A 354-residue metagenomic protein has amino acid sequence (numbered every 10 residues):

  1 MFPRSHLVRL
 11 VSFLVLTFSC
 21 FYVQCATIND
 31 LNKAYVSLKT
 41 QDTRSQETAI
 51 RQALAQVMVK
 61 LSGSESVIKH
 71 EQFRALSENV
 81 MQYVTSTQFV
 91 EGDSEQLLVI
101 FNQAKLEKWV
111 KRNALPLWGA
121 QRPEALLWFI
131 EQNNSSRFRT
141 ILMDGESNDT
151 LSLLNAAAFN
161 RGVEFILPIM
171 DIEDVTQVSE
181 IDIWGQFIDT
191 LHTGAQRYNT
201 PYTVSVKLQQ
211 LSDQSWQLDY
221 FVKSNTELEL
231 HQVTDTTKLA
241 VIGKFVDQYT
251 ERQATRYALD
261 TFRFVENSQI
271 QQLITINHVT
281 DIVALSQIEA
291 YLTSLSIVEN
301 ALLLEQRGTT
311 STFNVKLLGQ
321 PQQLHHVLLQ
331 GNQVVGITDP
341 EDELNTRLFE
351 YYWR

Functional and structural regions predicted by a protein language model:
F2-V11: Bacterial N-terminal signal peptides that target proteins for export
C20-V23: N-terminal signal peptide c-region/cleavage motif recognized by signal peptidases
D30-K39, Y198-K244, H325, L348-W353: Amphipathic beta-strand/beta-sheet edge segments enriched in Tyr/Trp
L31-L76, V241-Q253, V283-S294: Short, well-ordered alpha-helical segments
I50-Q72, P123, L127-N134, T140-W184 (+3 more regions): N-terminal segment of the mature soluble domain
H70-E131, S136, T140-G145, D149: Signal peptide-directed extracytoplasmic domains
N79-F89, I166-I169, D182-D219, L328-T346: A short, hydrophobic beta-strand-centered structural micro-motif
Y249, I270-R354: C-terminal soluble interaction/assembly domains
